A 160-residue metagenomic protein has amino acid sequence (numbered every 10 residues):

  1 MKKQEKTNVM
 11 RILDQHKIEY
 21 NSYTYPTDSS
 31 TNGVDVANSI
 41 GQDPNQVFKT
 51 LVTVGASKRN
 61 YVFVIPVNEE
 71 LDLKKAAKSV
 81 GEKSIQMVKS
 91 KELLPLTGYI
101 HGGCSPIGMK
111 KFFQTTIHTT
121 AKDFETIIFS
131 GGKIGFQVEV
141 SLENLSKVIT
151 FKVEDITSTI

Functional and structural regions predicted by a protein language model:
M1-I160: Extended, low-hydrophobicity, polar/charged segments
